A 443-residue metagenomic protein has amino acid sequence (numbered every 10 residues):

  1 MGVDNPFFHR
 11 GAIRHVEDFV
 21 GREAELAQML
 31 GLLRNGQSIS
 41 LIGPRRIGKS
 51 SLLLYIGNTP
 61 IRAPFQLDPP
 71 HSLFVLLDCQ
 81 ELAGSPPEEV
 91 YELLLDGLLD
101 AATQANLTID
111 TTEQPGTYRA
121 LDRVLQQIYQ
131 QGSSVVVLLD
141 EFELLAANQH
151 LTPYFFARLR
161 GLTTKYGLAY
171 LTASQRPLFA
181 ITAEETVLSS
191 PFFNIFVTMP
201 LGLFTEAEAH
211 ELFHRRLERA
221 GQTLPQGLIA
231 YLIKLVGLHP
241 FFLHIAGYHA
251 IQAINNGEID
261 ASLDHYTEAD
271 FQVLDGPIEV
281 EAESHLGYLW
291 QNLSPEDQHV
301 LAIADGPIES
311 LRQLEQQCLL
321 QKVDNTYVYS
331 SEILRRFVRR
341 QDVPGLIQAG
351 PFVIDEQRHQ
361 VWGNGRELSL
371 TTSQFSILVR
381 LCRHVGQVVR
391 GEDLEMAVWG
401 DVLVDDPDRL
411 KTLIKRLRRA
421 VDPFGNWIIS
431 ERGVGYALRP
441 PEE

Functional and structural regions predicted by a protein language model:
P44-F74: P-loop NTPase Walker A phosphate-binding motif
L73-L107: Conserved NTP-binding/hydrolysis module of P-loop NTPases
I128-T152: Conserved P-loop NTPase "ATPase switch" module shared by AAA+ and STAND
L144, N148, F156-L188: Sensor-1/coupling segment of RecA-like P-loop NTPase cores
M199-L228: Conserved small helical "lid"/interfacial subdomain of P-loop NTPases
P225-Q226, K234-Q317: Winged-helix-like regulatory helical subdomains adjacent to P-loop NTPase cores
V353-S376, S430, A437-E443: A structural micro-motif at secondary-structure boundaries
G365-L368, I377-L413, R419-D422: Positively charged, aromatic-enriched patches within helix-turn-helix-type DNA-binding elements, predominantly
